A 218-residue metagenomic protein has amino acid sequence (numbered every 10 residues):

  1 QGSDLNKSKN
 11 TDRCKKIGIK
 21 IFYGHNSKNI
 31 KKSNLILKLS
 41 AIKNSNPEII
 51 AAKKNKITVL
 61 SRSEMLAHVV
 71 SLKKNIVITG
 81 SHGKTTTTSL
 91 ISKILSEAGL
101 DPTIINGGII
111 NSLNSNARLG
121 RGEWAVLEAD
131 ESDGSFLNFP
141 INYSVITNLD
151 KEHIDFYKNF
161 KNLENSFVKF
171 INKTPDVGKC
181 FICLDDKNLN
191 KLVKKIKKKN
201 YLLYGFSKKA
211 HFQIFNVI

Functional and structural regions predicted by a protein language model:
Q1, I19-K20, I57, L100: Short aromatic/hydrophobic-glycine micro-motifs
Q1-R13: NAD(P)-binding Rossmann-fold cofactor-contacting core
S3-L5, F22-H25, S63-E64, I105-G108 (+1 more regions): Beta-strand->loop->alpha-helix junctions that form or flank phosphate-binding loops in nucleotide-handling enzymes
R13-N26, W124-A125: N-terminal glycine-rich dinucleotide-binding loop that anchors FAD/FMN and/or NAD(P) in oxidoreductases
C14, C180-C183, V217: Generic recognition of cysteine residues
S27-S33, S40-L184, N188-K199: Phosphate-binding loop of NTP-binding sites
